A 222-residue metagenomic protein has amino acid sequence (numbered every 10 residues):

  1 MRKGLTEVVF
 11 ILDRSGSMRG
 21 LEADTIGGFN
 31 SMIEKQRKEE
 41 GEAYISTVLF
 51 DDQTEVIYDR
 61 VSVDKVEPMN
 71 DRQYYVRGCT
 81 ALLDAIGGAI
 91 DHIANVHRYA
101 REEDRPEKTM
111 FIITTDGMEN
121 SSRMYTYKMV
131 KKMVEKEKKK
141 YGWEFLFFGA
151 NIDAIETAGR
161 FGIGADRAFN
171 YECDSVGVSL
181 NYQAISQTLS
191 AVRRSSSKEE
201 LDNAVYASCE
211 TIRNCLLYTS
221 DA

Functional and structural regions predicted by a protein language model:
R2-D59, A150: Von Willebrand factor
L21-T25, G78-G87, S122, T126: Phosphate/oxyanion-binding active-site loops and adjacent basic polyanion-contact surfaces
Y44-D71, E156-R160: Short beta-strand-loop
P68-E107, L146-E156, G177: Von Willebrand factor
I86-E135: Exposed acidic/Ser/Thr-rich ligand/metal-binding surfaces
M118-R160: VWA/integrin I-like adhesion module and closely mimicked acidic/polar interface patches used
A150-S197: Von Willebrand factor A/integrin I-like adhesion domains
Y218-A222: Conserved small/polar residues in nucleotide/adenosyl-binding loops
